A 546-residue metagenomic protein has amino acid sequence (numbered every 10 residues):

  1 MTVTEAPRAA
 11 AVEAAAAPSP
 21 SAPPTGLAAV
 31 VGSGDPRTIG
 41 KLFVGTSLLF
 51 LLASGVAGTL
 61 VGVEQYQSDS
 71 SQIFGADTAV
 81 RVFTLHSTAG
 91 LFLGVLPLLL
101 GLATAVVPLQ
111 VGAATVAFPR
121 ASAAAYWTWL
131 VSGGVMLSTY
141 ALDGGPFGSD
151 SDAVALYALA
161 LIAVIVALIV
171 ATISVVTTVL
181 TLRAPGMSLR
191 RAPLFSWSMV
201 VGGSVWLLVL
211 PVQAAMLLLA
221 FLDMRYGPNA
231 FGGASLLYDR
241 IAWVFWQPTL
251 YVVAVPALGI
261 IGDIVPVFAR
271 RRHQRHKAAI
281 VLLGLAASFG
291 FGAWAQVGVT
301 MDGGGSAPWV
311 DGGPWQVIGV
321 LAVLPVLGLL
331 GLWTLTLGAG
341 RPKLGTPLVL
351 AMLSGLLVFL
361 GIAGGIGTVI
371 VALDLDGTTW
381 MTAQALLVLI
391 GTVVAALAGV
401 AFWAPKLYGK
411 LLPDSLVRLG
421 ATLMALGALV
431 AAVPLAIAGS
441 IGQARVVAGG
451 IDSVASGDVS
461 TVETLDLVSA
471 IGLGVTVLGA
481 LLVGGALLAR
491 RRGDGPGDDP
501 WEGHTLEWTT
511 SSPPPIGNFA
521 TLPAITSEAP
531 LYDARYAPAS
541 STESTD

Functional and structural regions predicted by a protein language model:
T2-D546: ...captures the hydrophobic TM-helix bundle architecture rather than a specific catalytic motif, and can also fire on
